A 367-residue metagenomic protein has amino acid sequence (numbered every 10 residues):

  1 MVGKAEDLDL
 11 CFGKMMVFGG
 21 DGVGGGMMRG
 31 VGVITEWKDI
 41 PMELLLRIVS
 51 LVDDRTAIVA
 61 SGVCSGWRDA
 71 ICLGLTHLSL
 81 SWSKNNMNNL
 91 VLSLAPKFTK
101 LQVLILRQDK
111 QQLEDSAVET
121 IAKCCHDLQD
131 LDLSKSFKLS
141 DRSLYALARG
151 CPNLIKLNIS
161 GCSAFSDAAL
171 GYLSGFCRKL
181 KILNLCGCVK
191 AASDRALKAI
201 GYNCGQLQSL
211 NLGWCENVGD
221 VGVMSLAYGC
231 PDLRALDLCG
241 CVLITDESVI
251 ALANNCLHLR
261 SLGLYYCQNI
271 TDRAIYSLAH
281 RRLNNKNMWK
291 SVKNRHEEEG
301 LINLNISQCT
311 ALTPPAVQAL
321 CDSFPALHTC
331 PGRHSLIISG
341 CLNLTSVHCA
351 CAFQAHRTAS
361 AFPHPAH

Functional and structural regions predicted by a protein language model:
M1-D39, A366-H367: CRL adaptor-proximal regions
I40-V52, G66-W67: Short hydrophobic alpha-helical "box" of cullin-RING ligase substrate receptors that recruits the CRL scaffold
A57-L73: Short helix-loop-helix/strand-helix junction enriched in hydrophobic and basic residues
C64, S79-D127: F-box-proximal linker/hinge
S65, L73, T99, K123-H126 (+14 more regions): Inter-repeat linker/turn residues at the boundaries of leucine-rich repeats
L78-L80, L104-R107, Q129-L133, L157-I159 (+7 more regions): Conserved hydrophobic beta-strand positions in leucine-rich repeat
K84-L90, K110-S116, F137-R142, S163-A168 (+7 more regions): Short, solvent-exposed loop/turn at the beta-strand->alpha-helix junction within individual leucine-rich repeat
L92-P96, V118-C124, L144-G150, L170-F176 (+7 more regions): A structural signal for leucine-rich repeat
